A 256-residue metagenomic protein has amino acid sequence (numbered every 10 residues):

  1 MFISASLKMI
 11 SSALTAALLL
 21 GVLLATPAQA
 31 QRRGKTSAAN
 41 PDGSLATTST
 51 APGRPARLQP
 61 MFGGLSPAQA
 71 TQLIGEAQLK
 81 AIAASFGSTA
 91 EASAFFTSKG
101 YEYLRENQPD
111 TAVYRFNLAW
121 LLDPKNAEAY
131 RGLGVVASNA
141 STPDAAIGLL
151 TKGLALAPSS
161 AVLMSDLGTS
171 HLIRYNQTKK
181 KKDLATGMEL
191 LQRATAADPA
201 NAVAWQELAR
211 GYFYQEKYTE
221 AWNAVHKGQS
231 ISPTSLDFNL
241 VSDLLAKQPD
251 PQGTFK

Functional and structural regions predicted by a protein language model:
M1-S12: N-terminal secretory signal peptides that target proteins for export/translocation
S12-L23: Bacterial N-terminal signal peptides
A28-E106: N-terminal leader/linker segments that initiate helical-solenoid repeat arrays
S85, A119, K152-G153, R193-A194 (+1 more regions): Canonical positions in the second alpha-helix
A94-R105, Y114-L118, A127-N139: Non-membrane alpha-helical segments in proteins
Y101, N107, N139-S141, G168 (+4 more regions): Short coil/turn linking the two alpha-helices of tandem helical-hairpin repeats
A127-W205: Alpha-helical adaptor scaffolds
